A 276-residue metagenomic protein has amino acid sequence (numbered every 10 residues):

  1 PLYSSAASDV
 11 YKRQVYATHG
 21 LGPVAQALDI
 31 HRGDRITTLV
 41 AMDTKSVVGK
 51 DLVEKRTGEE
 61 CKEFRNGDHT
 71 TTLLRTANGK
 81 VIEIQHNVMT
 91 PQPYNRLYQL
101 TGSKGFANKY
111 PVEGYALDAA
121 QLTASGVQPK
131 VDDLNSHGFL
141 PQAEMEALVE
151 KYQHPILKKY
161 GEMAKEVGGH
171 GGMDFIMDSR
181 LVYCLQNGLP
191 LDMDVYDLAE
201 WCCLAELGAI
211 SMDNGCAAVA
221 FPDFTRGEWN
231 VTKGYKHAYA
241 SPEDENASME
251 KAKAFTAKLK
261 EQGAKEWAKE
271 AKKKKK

Functional and structural regions predicted by a protein language model:
P1-A7, Y11: Single conserved hydrophobic/aromatic residue that forms the stacking wall/gate of nucleotide- or nucleobase-binding
K12-V15, E60-R65, V88-M89, H170: Short Gly/Pro-enriched turn/cap motifs at secondary-structure boundaries
Q14-T57, L74-K80, A205: Oxidoreductase and adenylate-handling cofactor-binding alpha/beta cores
T18-H19, E63-D68, T76-A77, P91-Q92: A short catalytic or substrate-binding loop motif that flags glycine-/basic-rich loops and adjacent residues that bind
A25, P93-T101, N108, Q121-K276: C-terminal helical cap and adjacent loop that interface with cofactors, partners, or active-site loops
H31-L39, V81-I84, F106-Y110, P190-M193 (+1 more regions): Acidic/polar loop patches that form or flank catalytic/metal-binding clefts of enzymes that bind anionic ligands
T71-L73, Q99: Residue-level detector of beta-strand face positions
Q85-N95: Glycine-rich phosphate/pyrophosphate-binding beta-alpha loops
